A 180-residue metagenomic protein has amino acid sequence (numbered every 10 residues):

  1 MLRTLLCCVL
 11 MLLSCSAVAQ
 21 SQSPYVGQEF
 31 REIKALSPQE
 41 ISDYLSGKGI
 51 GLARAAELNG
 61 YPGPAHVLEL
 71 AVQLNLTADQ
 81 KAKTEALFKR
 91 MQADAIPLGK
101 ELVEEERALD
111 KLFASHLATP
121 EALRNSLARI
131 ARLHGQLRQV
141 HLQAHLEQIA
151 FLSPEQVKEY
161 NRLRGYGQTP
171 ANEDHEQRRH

Functional and structural regions predicted by a protein language model:
M1-L6: Bacterial N-terminal signal peptides that target proteins for export
S14-S16: N-terminal signal peptide c-region/cleavage motif recognized by signal peptidases
Q20-H180: Charge-rich (acidic/polar
